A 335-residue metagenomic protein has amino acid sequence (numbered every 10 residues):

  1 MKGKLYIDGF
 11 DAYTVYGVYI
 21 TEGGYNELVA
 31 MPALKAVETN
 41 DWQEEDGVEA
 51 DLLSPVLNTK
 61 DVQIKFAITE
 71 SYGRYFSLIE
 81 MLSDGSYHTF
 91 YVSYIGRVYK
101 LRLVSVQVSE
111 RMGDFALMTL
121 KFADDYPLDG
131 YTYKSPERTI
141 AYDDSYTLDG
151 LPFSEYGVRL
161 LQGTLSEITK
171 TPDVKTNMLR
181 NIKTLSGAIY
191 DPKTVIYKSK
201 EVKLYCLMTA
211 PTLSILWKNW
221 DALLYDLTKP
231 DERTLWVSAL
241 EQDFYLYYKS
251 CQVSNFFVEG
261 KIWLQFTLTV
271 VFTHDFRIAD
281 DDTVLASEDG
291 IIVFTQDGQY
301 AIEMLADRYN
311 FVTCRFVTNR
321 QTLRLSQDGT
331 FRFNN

Functional and structural regions predicted by a protein language model:
M1-N335: Extracellular/virion structural assembly segments
